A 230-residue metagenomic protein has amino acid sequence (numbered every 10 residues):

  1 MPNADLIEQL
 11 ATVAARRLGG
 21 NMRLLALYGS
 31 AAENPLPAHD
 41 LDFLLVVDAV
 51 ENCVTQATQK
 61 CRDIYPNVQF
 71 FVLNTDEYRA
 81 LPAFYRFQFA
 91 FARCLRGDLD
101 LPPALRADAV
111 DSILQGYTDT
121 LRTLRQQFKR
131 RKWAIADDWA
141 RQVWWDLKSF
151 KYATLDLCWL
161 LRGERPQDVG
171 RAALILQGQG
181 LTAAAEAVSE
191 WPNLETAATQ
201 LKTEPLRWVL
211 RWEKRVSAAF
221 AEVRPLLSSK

Functional and structural regions predicted by a protein language model:
M1-R16, G20, A32-A38, D48-K230: Catalytic core of pol beta-like nucleotidyltransferases
N21-Y28: Short, glycine- and small/hydrophobic-rich beta-strand elements in well-ordered beta-sheets
F43-L45: A structural signal for short, well-ordered beta-strand segments
